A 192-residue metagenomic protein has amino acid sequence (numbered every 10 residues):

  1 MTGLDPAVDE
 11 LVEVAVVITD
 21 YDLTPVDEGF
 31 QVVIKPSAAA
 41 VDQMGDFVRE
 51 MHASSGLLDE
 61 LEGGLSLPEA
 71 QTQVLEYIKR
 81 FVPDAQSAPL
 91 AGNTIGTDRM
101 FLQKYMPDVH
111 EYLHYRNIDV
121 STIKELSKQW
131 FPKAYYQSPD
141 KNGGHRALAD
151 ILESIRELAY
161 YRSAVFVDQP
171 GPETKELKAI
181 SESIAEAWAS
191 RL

Functional and structural regions predicted by a protein language model:
M1-L90, P139, W188-L192: Conserved non-catalytic scaffold segment of RNase H-like nuclease domains
E13, D20, D98, D119 (+1 more regions): Acidic active-site catalytic centers that drive phospho-/nucleotidyl reactions and related ester hydrolyses
M51-S54, W130-L148: A polyampholytic, Gly/Pro-enriched intrinsically disordered region
R80-V82, T97-R116: Substrate-recognition/cap helix-loop segment adjacent to the acidic, metal-dependent catalytic center of Asp-based
A91-G96: Short, well-ordered beta-to-alpha junction loops that form the rim of enzyme active sites and present histidine/acidic
H110-H114, A134-S138, F166-G171: Short conserved catalytic/interaction loops centered on acidic-Pro-aromatic/His motifs
H114-P132: Short, flexible loop segments at boundaries between secondary-structure elements
K141, H145-L192: Acidic two-metal-ion nuclease catalytic site recognized across multiple nuclease folds, prominently DnaQ/RNase D-T
